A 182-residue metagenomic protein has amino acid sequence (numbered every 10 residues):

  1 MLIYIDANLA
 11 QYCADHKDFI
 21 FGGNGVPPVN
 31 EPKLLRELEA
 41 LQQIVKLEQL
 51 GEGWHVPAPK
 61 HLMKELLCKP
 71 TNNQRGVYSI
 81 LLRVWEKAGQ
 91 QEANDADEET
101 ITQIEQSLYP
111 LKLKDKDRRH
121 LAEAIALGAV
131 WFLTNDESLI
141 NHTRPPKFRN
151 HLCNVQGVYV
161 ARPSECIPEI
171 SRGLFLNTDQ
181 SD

Functional and structural regions predicted by a protein language model:
M1-L2, N8-V26, V84-E86, A93 (+3 more regions): Noncatalytic, typically N-terminal accessory segments of nucleic acid-processing enzymes and closely related
L2-Y4, K17-D18, G22-V29, P110 (+1 more regions): Acidic, PIN/NYN-like endoribonuclease modules and their adjacent C-terminal/linker elements
I5, A10-N73: PIN/NYN-family metal-dependent endoribonuclease catalytic core
Q42, R118-H120, P146: A generic local structural motif
E52, E86-G89, C153-V158: A short helix-to-beta-strand connector/capping loop
K64-E65, Q91-T102, P163-R172: A short acidic, often aromatic-flanked loop/helix-cap motif at beta-alpha or helix-coil junctions that lines enzyme
T71-V84, H142-L152: Short, aromatic/basic amphipathic alpha-helical patches
A88-L133, E137-N141, T178, D182: Active-site neighborhoods of divalent-metal-dependent phosphate/nucleic-acid chemistry enzymes
